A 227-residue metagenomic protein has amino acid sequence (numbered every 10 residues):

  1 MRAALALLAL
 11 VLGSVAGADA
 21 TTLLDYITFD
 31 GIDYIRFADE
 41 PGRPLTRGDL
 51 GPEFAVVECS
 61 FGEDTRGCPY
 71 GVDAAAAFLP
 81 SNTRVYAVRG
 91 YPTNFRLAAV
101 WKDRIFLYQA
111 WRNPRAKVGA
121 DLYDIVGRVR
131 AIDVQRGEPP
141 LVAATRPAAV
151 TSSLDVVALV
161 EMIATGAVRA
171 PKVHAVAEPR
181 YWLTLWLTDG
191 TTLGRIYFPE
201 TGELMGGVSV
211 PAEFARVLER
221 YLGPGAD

Functional and structural regions predicted by a protein language model:
L5-S14: Bacterial N-terminal signal peptides
D19-D227: Function-determining sites in protein domains
